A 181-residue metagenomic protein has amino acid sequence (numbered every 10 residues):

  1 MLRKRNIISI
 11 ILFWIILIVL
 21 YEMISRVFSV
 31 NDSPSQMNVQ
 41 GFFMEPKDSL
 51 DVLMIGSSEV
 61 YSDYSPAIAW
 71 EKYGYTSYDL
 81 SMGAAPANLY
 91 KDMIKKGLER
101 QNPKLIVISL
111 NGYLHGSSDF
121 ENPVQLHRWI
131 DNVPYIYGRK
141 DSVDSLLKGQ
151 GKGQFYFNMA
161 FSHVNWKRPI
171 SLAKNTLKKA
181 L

Functional and structural regions predicted by a protein language model:
M1-R3: N-terminal hydrophobic targeting signals that begin at the initiator methionine
R5-R26: Hydrophobic membrane-insertion alpha-helices, especially the h-region of bacterial N-terminal signal peptides
I11-I18, M37-F42, P66-K72: A broad, low-specificity signal for short, low-complexity segments enriched in glycine/proline and polar/charged
Y21-N31, T76-A84: Acidic/glycine-enriched edge-of-secondary-structure segments
V27-D48: Alpha-helical transmembrane signal-anchor/signal-peptide segments
I55, E59-L146: Membrane-embedded segments
P123-L181: Secreted/periplasmic serine-hydrolase-like ester/acetyl group-modifying domain
